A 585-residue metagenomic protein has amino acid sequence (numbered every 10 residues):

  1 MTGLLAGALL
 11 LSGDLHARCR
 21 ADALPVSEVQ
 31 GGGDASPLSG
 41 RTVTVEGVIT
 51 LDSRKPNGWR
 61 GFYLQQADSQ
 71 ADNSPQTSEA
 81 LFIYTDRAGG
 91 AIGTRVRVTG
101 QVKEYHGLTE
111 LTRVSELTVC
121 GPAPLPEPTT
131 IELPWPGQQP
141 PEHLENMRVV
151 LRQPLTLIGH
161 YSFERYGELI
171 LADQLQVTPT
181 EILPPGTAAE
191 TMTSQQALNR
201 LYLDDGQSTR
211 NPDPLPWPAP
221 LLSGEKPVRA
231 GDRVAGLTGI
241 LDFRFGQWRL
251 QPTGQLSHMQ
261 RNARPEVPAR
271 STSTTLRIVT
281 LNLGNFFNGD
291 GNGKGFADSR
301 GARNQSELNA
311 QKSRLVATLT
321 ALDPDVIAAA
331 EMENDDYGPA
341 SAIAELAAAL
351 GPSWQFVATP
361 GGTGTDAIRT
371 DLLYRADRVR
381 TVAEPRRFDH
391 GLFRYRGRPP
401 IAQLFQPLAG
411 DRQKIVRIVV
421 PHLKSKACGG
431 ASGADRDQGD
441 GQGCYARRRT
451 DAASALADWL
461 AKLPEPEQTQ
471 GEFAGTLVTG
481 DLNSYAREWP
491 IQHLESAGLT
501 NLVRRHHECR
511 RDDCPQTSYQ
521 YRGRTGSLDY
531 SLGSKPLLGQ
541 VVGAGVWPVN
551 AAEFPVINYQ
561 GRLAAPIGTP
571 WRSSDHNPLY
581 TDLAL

Functional and structural regions predicted by a protein language model:
M1-L4: Bacterial N-terminal signal peptides that target proteins for export
A6-G7, R60, N146-M147, R369 (+2 more regions): Short, surface-exposed beta-edge/turn micro-motifs
L9-L11, R524: A subset of signal/propeptide-processing and intrinsically disordered low-complexity segments in secreted/extracellular
S12-G13, A17: N-terminal signal peptide c-region/cleavage motif recognized by signal peptidases
R18-A302, S306-T318, A349, G391-F393 (+5 more regions): Extended non-catalytic accessory segments flanking core domains
A88, H106, F163, E168-L169 (+5 more regions): Divalent cation-coordinating acidic motifs and surrounding scaffolds that mediate Ca2+/Mg2+/Mn2+/Zn2+-dependent binding
